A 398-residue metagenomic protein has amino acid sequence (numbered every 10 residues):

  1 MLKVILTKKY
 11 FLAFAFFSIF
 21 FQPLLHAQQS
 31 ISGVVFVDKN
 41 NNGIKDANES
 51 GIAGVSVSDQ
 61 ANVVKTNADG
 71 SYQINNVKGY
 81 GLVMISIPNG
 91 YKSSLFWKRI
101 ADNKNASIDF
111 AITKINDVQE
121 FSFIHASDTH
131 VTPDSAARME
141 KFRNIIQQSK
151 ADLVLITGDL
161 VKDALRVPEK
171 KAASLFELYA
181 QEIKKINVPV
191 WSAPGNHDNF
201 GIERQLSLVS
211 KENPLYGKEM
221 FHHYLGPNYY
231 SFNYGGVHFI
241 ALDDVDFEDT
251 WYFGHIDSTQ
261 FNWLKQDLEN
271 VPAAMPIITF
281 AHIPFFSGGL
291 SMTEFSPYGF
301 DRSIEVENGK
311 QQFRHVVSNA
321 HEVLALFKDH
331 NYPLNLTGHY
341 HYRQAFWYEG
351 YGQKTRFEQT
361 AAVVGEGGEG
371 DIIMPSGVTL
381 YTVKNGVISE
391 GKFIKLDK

Functional and structural regions predicted by a protein language model:
P23-S30: Beta-strand-rich domain onsets/edges
S30-S32, K39, G51, S94 (+1 more regions): N-terminal active-site segment of His-dependent metallophosphoesterases
G33, T66-G81, F110: Glycine-centered loop-to-beta-strand initiation motif
G43-K45, G51, S58-S71: Short, acidic Ser/Thr/Gly-rich low-complexity loop/linker segments typical of extracellular and cell-surface proteins
D59, Y80-A101: A short, solvent-exposed loop/turn motif at the edges and junctions of modular extracellular/periplasmic domains
N89, A173-P276, R302-V306, E322-K328 (+3 more regions): Extended active-site neighborhood of metal-dependent phosphoesterases/phosphodiesterases
D128, G158-D159, G195-N196, H282 (+1 more regions): Active-site glycine-centered loops adjacent to acidic/histidine catalytic or metal-binding residues that shape
V161, V271-E294: Short acidic, glycine-rich surface-loop motifs adjacent to enzyme active sites
